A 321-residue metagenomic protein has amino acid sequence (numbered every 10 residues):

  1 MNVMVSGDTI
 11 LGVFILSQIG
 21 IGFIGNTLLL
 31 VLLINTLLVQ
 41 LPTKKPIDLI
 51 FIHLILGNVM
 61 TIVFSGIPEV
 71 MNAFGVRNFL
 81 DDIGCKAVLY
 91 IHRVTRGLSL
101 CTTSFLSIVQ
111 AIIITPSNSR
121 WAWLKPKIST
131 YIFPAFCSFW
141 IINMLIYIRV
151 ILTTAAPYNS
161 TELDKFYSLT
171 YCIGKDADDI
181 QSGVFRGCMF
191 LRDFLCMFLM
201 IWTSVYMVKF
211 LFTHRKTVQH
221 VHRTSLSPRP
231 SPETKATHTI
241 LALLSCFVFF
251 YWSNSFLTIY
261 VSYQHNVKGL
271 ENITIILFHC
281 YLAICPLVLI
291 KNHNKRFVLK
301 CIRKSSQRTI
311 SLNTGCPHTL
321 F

Functional and structural regions predicted by a protein language model:
M1-F321: Transmembrane helical core of 7TM receptor-like proteins
